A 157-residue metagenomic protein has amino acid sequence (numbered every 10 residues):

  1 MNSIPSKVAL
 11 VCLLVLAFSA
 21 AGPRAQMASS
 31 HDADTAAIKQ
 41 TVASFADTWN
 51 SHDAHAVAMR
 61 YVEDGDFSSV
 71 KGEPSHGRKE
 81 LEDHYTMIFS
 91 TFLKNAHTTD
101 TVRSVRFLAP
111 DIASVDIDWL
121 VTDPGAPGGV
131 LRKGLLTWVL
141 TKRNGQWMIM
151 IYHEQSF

Functional and structural regions predicted by a protein language model:
M1-L10: Bacterial N-terminal signal peptides that target proteins for export
A9-S19: Bacterial N-terminal signal peptides
A37, T41, A54-D111, V130: A solvent-exposed, acidic/Ser-Thr-rich amphipathic alpha-helical stretch
F45, H52-D53: Short helix-adjacent coil turns
Y85, D100-R106, W119-V121, L135-T141: Hydrophobic/aromatic beta-strand elements that line small-molecule binding cavities or substrate pockets in beta-rich
D111-V121: A short hydrophobic beta-strand element
K133-F157: Short beta-strand edge/turn micro-motifs at domain boundaries
